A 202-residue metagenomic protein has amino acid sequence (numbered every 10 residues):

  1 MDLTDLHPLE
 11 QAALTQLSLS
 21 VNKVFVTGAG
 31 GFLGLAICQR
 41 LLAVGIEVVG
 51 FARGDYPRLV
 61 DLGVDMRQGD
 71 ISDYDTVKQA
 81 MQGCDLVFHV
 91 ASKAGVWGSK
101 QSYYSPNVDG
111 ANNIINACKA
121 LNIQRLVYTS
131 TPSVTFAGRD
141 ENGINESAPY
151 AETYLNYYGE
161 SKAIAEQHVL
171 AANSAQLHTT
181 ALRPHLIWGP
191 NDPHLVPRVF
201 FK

Functional and structural regions predicted by a protein language model:
D2-V21: A short, basic/flexible loop-to-alpha-helix module at the beginning of a structural domain
L17, V24-V44: N-terminal Rossmann NAD(P)H-binding glycine-rich loop of SDR-like oxidoreductase domains
G34-L35, V108, A163: Residues forming the Rossmann-fold NAD(P)(H) cofactor-binding site
I46-R53: Conserved glycine-rich Rossmann-like NAD(P)H-binding loop of the short-chain dehydrogenase/reductase
P57-V60, V64, Q68-D109, A117 (+1 more regions): NAD(P)H-binding glycine-rich loop region in Rossmannoid oxidoreductase-like domains and their noncatalytic homologs
D109, N113-Y157, T180: Conserved Rossmann-fold NAD(P)-dependent oxidoreductase catalytic core, especially the SDR/UDP-sugar
T153-R183: Active-site Tyr-X1-5-Lys
N173-K202: NAD(P)-dependent short-chain dehydrogenase/reductase
